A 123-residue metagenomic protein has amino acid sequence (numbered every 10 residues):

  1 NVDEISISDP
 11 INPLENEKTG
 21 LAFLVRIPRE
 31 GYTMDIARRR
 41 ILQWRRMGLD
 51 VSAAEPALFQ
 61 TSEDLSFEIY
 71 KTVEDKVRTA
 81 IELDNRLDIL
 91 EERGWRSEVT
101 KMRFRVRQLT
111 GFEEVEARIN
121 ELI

Functional and structural regions predicted by a protein language model:
N1-I123: Amphipathic alpha-helical assembly segments used for oligomerization, scaffolding, or translocation
